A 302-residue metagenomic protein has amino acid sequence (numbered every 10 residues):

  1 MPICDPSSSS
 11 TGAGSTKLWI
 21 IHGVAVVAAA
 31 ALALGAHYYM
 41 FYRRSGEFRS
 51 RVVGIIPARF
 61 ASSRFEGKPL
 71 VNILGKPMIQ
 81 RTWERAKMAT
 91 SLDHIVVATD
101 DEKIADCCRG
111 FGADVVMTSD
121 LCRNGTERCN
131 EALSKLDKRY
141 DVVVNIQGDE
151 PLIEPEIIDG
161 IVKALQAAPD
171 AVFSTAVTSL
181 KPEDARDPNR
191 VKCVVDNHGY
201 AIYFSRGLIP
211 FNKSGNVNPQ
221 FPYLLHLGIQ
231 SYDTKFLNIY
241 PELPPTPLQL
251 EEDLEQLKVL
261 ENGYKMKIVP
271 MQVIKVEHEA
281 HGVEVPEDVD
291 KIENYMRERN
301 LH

Functional and structural regions predicted by a protein language model:
C4-R44: Terminal signal-anchor or tail-anchor transmembrane helices that tether membrane-associated enzymes to cellular
S45-A98: N-terminal glycine-rich phosphate-binding loop and ensuing alpha1 helix
G54, I95-V97, V143, S174 (+2 more regions): Hydrophobic/aromatic residues located in beta-strands of well-ordered beta-sheets within soluble catalytic
L92, K138-Y140, A168-A171, Y264: Short, high-confidence coil segments that cap the C-terminus of an alpha-helix and link into the following beta-strand
V96, E102-K163: Short phosphate-binding loop-to-helix
K138, N218-H302: Conserved alpha/beta core of the MobA/IspD/sugar-nucleotide pyrophosphorylase nucleotidyltransferase superfamily
I153-T246: Conserved core of the sugar-phosphate nucleotidyltransferase
